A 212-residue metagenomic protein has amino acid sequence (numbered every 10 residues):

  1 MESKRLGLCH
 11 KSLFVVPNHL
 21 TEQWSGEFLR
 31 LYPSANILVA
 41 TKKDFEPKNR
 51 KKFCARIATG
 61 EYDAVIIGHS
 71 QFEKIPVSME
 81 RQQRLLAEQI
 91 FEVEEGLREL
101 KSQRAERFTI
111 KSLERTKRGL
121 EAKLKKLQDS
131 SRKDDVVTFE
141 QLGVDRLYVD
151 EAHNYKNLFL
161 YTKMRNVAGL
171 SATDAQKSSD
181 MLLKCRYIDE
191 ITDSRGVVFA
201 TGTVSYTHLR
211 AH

Functional and structural regions predicted by a protein language model:
M1: Walker A/P-loop
K4-C185: SF2 helicase/translocase NTPase motor core, specifically the RecA-like lobe 1 inter-motif segment between Walker
K184-R195: A structural motif corresponding to the C-terminal end of an alpha-helix and its immediate exit/capping segment
R195-Y206: Conserved helicase ATPase motor motifs in RecA-like P-loop NTPase domains
T207-H212: Conserved small/polar residues in nucleotide/adenosyl-binding loops
